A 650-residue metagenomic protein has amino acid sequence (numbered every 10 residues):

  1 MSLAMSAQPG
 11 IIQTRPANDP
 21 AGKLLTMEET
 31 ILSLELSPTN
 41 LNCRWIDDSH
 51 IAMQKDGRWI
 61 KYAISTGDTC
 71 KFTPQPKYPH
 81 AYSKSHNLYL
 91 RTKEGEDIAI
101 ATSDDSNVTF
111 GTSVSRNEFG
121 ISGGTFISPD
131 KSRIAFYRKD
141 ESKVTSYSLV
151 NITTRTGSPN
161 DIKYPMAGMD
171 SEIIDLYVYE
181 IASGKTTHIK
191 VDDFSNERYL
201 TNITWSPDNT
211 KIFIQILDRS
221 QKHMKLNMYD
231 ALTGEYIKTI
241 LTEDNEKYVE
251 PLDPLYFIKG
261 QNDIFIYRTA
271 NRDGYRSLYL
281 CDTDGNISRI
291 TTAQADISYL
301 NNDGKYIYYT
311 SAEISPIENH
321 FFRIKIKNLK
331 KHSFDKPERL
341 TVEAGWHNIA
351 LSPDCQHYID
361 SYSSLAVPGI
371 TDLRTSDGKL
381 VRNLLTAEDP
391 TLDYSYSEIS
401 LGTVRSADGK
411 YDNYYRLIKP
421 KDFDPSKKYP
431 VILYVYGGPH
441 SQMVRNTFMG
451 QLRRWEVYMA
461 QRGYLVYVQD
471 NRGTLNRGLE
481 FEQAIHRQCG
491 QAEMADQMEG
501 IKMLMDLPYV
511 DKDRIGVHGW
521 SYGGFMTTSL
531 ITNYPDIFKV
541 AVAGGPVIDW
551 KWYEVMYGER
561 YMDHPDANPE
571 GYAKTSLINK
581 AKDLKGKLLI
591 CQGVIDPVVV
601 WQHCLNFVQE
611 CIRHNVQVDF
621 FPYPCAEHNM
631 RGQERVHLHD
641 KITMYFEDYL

Functional and structural regions predicted by a protein language model:
I11-N18, S33, I100-T125, R133-I189 (+2 more regions): Predominantly five- to eight-bladed beta-propeller fold
A17-P38, G184-V191, P337: A short helix->beta-strand "capping" segment at the edge of beta-propeller domains
S37-R44, D48-K61, D68-Q75, A135-K139 (+10 more regions): Non-catalytic accessory segments flanking enzyme active sites
P38-C43, T112-D130, L200-T204, L252-Q261: Signature of short aromatic-glycine-proline-rich micro-motifs recurring in repeat-based ectodomains
A52-G57, A63, P79-K93, G123-I127 (+13 more regions): Beta-strand C-termini and the immediately following turn/loop, strongest in propeller blades
K77-N107, D193-N196: A conserved hydrophobic secondary-structure block that centers on an alpha-helix together with its immediately flanking
K139-Y147, T154-G285: Beta-propeller domains
S146, N209, N348-L650: Serine-hydrolase catalytic core recognition
